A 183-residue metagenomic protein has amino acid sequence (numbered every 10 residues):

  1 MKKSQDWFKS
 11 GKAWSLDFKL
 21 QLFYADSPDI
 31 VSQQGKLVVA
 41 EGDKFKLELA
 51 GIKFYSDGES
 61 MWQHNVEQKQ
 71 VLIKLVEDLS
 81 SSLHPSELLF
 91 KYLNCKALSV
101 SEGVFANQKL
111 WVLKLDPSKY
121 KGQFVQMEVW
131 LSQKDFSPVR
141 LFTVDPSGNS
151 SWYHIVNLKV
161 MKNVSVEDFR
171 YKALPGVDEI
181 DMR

Functional and structural regions predicted by a protein language model:
M1-I30, A40-K44, A173-R183: N-terminal leader/targeting segments and the immediate start of mature chains
L20, L49, N65-V66, F142-D145: Beta-turn initiation residues at beta-strand->coil junctions
Q21-F23, I52, G148: Hydrophobic lipid-interacting interfaces of membrane-associated proteins
D26, E67-K69, S147: Solvent-exposed strand-loop boundary residues in beta-sheet-rich modules
Q34-L83, S151: An acidic-aromatic
V76-Q108: Flexible, surface-exposed loop/linker segments and immediately adjacent secondary-structure boundaries
A97-R183: Gly/Pro-enriched, hydrophobic low-complexity segments that function as extracytoplasmic propeptides/linkers
